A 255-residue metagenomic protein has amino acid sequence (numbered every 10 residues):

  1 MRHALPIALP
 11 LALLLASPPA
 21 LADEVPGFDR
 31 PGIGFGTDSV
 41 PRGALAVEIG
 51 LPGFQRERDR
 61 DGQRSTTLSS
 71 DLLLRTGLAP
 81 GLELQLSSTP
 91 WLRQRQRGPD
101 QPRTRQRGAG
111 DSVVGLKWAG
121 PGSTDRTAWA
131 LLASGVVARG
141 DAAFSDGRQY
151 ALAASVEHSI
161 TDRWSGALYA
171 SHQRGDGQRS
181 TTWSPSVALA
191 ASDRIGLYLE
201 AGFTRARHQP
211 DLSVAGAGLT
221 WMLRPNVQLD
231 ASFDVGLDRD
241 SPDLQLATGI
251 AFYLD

Functional and structural regions predicted by a protein language model:
M1-A8: Bacterial N-terminal signal peptides that target proteins for export
A16-P19: N-terminal signal peptide c-region/cleavage motif recognized by signal peptidases
A22-D255: Transmembrane beta-barrel domains of Gram-negative outer membranes and organellar outer membranes
